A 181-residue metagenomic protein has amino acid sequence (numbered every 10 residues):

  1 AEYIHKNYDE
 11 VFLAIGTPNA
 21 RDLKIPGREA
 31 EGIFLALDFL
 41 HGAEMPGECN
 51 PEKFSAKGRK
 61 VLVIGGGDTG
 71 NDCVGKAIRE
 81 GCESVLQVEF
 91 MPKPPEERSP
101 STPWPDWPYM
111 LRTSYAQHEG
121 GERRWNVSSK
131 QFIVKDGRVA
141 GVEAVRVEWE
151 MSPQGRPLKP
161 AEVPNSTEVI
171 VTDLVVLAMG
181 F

Functional and structural regions predicted by a protein language model:
E2-R21, E44-N50, I78-F181: A Rossmann-like FAD-binding core segment of flavoenzymes
A20-E80: Glycine-rich dinucleotide-binding loop and its adjacent helix/turn
